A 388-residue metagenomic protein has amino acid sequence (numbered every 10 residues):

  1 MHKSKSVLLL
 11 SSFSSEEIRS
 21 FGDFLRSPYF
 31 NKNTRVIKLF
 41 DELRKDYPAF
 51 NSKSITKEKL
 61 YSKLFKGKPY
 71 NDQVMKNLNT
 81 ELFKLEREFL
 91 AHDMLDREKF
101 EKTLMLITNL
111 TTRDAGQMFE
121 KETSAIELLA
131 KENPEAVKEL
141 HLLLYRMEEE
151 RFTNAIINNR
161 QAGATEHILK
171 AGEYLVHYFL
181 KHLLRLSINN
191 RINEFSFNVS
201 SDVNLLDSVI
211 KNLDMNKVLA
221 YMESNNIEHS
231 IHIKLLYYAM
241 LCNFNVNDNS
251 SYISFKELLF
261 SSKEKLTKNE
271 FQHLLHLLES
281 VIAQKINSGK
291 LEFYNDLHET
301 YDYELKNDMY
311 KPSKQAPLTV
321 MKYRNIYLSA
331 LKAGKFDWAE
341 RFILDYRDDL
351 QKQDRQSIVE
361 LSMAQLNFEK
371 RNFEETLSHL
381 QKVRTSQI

Functional and structural regions predicted by a protein language model:
M1, E228-L236, N269-K285, K314-N325 (+2 more regions): Generic helix N-cap/helix-start motif at coil->alpha-helix transitions
M1-F244: Flexible inter-repeat linkers and adjacent short helices within tandem amphipathic alpha-helical repeat scaffolds
S27-Y29, E223-E228, F260-F271, D302-P317 (+2 more regions): Solenoid-like repeat scaffolds
L180, N189, V246-H273: A cross-family "folded-core" feature that marks the main globular domain of proteins
L205-V218, V246-F260, G289-E304, L331-I343 (+1 more regions): Helix-turn-helix repeat elements of alpha-solenoid scaffolds
C242-F244, Q284-N287, L328-K332, L366: Residue-level signature for tetratricopeptide repeat
G289-K290, D296-H298, D308-K335, R355: Alpha-solenoid helical repeat scaffolds
L328-G334, R347-Q387: Alpha-helical adaptor scaffolds
